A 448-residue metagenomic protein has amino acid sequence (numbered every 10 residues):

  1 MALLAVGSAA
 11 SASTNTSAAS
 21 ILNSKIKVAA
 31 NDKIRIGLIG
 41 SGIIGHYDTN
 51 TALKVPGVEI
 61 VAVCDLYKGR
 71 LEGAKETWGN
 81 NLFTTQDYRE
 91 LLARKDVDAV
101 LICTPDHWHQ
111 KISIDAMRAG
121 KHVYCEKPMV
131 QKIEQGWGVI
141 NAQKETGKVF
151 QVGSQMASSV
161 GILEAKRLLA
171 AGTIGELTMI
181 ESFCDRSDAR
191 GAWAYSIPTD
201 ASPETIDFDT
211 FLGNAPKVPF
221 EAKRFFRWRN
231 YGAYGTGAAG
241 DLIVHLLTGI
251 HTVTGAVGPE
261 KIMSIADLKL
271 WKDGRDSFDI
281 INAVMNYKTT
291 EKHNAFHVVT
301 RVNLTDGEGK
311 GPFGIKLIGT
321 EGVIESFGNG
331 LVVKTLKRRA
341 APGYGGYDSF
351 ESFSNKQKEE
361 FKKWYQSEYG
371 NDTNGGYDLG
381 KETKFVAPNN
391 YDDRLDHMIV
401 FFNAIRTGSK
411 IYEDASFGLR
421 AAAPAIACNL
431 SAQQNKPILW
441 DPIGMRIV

Functional and structural regions predicted by a protein language model:
M1-A19: N-terminal export signals
N15-N31: A short, basic/flexible loop-to-alpha-helix module at the beginning of a structural domain
S41-G42: Glycine-rich Rossmann-fold phosphate-binding loop(s) that bind the pyrophosphate of adenine dinucleotide cofactors
G45-H46, H109: N-terminal Rossmann-fold NAD(P) dinucleotide-binding loop
G57-E76: NAD(P)-binding Rossmann-fold cofactor-contacting core
A99-L101, E181: N-terminal Rossmann-like NAD(P) cofactor-binding module of classical short-chain dehydrogenase/reductase
P105-D106, Q110-S158, G172: Beta-strand-loop-alpha-helix segment that lines the small-molecule cofactor/substrate pocket of alpha/beta enzymes
L163-E164, E176, E181-F183, R190-D414 (+2 more regions): Contiguous beta-strand/loop segments that form the cofactor/metal-binding neighborhood of enzyme cores
